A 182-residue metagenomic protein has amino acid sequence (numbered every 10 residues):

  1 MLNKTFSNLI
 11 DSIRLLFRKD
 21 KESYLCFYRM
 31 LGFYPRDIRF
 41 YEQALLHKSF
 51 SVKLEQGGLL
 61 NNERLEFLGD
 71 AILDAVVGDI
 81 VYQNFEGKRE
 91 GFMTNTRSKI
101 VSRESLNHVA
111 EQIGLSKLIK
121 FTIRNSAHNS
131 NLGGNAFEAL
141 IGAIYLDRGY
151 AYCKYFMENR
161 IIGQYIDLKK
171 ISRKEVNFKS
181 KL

Functional and structural regions predicted by a protein language model:
M1-L182: Double-stranded RNA-binding/processing signature
